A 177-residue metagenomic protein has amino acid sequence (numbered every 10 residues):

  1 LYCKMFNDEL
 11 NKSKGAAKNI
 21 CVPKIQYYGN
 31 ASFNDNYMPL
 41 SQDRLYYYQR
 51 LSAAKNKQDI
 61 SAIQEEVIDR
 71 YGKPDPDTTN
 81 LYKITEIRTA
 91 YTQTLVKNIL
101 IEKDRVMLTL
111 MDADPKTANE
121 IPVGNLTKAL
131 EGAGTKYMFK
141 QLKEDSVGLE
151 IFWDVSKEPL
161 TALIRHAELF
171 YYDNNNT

Functional and structural regions predicted by a protein language model:
L1-T177: Accessory helical-bundle/CTD segments and flexible terminal tails appended to RecA-like ATPase motors
